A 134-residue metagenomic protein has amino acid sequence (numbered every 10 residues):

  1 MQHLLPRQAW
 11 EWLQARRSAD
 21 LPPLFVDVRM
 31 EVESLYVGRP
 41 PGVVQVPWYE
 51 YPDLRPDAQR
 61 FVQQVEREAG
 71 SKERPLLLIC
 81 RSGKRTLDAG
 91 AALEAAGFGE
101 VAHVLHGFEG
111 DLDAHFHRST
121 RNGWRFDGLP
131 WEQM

Functional and structural regions predicted by a protein language model:
M1-L24, E31-P75, T86-M134: Rhodanese-like catalytic fold shared by cysteine-dependent sulfurtransferases and DSP/PTP-type phosphatases
L78-I79: Short, surface-exposed ligand- or partner-binding patches at beta-edge/loop junctions that are enriched in aromatics
G83: Conserved G/P- and acidic residue-centered "switch" motifs that form tight phosphate/ATP-binding loops in soluble
